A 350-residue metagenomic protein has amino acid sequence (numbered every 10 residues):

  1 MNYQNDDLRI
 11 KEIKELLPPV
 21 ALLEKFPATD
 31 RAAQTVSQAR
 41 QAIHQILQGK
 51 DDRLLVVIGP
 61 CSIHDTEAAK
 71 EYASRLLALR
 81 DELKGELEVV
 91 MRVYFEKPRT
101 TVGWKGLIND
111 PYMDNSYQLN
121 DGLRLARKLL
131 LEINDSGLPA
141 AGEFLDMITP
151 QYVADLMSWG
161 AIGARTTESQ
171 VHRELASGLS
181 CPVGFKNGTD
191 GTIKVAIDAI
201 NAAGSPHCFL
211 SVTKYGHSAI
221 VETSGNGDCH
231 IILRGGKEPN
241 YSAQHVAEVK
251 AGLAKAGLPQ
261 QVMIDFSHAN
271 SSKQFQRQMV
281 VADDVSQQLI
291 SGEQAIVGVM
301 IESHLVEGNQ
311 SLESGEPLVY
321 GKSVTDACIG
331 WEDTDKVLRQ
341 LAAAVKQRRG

Functional and structural regions predicted by a protein language model:
N2-D6, E86-Y241, H245-V246, H268-A269 (+7 more regions): Active-site-facing alpha/beta catalytic cores
L8-Q48: N- or domain-start disorder-to-order transition segments that initiate the globular core
P18-P27, T223-G235, L318: Gly-rich Lys/Arg/Thr-decorated short loops/hinges at beta-loop-alpha junctions or inter-strand turns that position
L47-K50, A78-K84, K128-G137, E222-T223 (+1 more regions): Acidic (Asp/Glu)-rich catalytic clusters
L55-A68, D326: Conserved phosphate/anionic-ligand binding catalytic regions in large, soluble enzymes, centered on
G59, I264, G330: Conserved, mostly hydrophobic/aromatic
T66-A78, T101-N109: Glycine-rich loop at the start of a catalytic domain that most often binds anionic cofactors/ligands
H304-Q347: Internal helix-turn-beta structural module
